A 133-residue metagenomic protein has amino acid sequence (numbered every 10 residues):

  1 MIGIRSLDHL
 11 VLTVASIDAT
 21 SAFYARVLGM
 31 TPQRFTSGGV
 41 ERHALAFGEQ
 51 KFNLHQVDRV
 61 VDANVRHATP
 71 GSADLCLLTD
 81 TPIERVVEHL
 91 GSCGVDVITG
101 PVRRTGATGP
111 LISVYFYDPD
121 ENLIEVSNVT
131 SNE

Functional and structural regions predicted by a protein language model:
M1-A19, A73-L75, V129-E133: N-terminal beta-strand motif that seeds the catalytic metal site of vicinal oxygen chelate
I2, A46, R66-T69: A generic structural micro-feature
I2-G3, A44, V87-E133: Vicinal oxygen chelate
L12-D58: Core segments of cupin and vicinal oxygen chelate
A19, P82-V87: Short, conserved charged micro-motifs
E41, G71, P110: Exposed loop/turn and edge beta-strand positions of beta-sandwich/beta-sheet ligand-binding modules
Q50-F52, A73, I112, P119: Change "...and in nucleic-acid phosphodiester-cleaving endonucleases..." to "...and in nucleic-acid processing enzymes
A63-L78: Helix-adjacent hinge/juxtasegments
